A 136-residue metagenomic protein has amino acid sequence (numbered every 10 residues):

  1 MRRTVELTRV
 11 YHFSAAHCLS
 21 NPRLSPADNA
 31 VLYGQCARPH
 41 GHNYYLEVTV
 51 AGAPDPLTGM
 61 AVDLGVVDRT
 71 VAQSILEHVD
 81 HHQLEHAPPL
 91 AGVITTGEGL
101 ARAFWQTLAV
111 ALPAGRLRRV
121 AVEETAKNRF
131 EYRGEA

Functional and structural regions predicted by a protein language model:
M1-A136: Charge-rich, low-complexity N-terminal segments
